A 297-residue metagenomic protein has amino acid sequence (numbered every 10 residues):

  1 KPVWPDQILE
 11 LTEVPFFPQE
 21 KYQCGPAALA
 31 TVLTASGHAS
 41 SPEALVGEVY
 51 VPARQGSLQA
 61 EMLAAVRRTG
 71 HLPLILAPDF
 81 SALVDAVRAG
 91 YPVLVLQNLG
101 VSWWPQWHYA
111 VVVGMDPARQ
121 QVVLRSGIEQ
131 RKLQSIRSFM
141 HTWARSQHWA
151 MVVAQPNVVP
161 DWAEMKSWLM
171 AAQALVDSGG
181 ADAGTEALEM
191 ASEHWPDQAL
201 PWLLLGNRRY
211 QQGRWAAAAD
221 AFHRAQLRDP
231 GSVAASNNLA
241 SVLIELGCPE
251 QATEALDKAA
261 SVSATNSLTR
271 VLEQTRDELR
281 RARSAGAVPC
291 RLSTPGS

Functional and structural regions predicted by a protein language model:
K1, P117-L204: Noncatalytic regulatory segments and standalone regulatory/sensor domains
K1-D79, L83, V158, M170-A174 (+7 more regions): Cysteine-nucleophile protease catalytic domains, especially the papain-like/related folds used in DUB/UBL proteases
L72-R125: Active-site-adjacent substructure of cysteine-protease-like catalytic cores
H194, R228-D229, S261-V262: Structural marker of alpha-solenoid helical repeat scaffolds
L200-L204, A234-N238, E254, R270-Q274: Alpha-solenoid helical repeat scaffolds
